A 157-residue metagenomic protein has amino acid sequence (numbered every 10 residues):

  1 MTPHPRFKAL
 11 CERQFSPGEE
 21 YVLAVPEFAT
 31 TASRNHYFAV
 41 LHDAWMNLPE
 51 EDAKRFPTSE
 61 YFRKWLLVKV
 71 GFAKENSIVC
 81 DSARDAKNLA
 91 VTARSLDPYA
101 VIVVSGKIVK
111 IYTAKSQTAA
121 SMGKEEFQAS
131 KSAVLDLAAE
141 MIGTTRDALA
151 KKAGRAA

Functional and structural regions predicted by a protein language model:
M1-A157: Acidic (Asp/Glu-rich) sequence patches and key acidic residues that form negatively charged surfaces used
